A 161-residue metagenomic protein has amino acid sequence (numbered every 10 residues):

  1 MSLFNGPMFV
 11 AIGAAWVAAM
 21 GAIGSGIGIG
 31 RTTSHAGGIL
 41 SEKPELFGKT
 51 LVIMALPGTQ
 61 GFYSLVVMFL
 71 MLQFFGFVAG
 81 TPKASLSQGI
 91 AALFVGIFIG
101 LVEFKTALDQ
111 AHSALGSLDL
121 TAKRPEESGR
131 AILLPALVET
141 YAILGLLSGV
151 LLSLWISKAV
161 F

Functional and structural regions predicted by a protein language model:
M1-F161: Hydrophobic, small-residue-rich transmembrane alpha-helices and their short perimembrane loops in multi-pass membrane
